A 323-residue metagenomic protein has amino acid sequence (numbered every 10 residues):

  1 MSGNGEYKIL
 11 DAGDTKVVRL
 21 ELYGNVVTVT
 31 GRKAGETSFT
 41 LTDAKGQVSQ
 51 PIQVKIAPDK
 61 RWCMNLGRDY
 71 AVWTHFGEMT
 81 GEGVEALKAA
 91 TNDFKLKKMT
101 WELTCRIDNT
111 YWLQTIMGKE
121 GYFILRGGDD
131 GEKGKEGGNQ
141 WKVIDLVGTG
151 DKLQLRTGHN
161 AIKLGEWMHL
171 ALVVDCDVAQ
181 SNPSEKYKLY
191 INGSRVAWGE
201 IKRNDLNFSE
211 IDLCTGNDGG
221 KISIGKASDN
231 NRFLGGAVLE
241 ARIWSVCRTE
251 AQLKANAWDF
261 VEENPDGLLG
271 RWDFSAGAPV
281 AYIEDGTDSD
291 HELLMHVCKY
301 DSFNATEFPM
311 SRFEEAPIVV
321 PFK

Functional and structural regions predicted by a protein language model:
M1-W62: Extracytoplasmic soluble-region selector
A57-L96, K254-K323: Extracytoplasmic low-complexity segments
D59-I144, V178-P183, I243-L253, D266: Extracellular glycan-recognition modules
M79-W101, H159-M168, G216, N230-A237 (+1 more regions): Extracellular/lumenal carbohydrate-interaction signature centered on repeated Trp-anchored short motifs
T104, N139, H159-V173, P183-S184: Trp-centered recognition loops
I144-H169, V178-A179: Short, aromatic/His-centered strand-loop micro-motif at the edge of beta-sheets
I191-G219: Short, solvent-exposed beta-strand-to-loop segments that form ligand-recognition rims of beta-rich domains
D212-R242, C247-D259, K323: Extracellular glycan-interaction patches encoded by glycine-rich segments
